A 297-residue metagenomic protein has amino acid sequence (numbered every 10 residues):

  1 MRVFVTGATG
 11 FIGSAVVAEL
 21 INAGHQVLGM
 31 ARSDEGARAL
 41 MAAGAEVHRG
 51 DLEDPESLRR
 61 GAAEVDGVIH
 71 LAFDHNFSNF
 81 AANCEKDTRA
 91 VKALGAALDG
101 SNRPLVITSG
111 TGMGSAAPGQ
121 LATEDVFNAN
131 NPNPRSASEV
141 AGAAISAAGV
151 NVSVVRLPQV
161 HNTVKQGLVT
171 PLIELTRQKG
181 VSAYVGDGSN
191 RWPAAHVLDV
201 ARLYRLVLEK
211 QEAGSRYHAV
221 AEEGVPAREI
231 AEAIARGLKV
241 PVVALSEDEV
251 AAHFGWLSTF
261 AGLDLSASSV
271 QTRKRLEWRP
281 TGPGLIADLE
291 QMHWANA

Functional and structural regions predicted by a protein language model:
R2, L203-L257, A297: Mid/C-terminal beta-alpha module of Rossmann-like enzyme folds, strongest in SDR-family dehydrogenases/epimerases
V3-A23: N-terminal Rossmann NAD(P)H-binding glycine-rich loop of SDR-like oxidoreductase domains
Q26-L28, D74, T88-P132: Conserved Rossmann-fold NAD(P)-dependent oxidoreductase catalytic core, especially the SDR/UDP-sugar
G29-K92: NAD(P)H-binding glycine-rich loop region in Rossmannoid oxidoreductase-like domains and their noncatalytic homologs
F127-V154: Active-site Tyr-X1-5-Lys
S136, H161-P171, Q178-K179, L206-Y217 (+1 more regions): Glycine/proline-rich active-site loop of Rossmann-fold NAD(P)-dependent oxidoreductases
A148, P158-R191: NAD(P)-dependent short-chain dehydrogenase/reductase
P283-A297: Amphipathic terminal alpha-helices
